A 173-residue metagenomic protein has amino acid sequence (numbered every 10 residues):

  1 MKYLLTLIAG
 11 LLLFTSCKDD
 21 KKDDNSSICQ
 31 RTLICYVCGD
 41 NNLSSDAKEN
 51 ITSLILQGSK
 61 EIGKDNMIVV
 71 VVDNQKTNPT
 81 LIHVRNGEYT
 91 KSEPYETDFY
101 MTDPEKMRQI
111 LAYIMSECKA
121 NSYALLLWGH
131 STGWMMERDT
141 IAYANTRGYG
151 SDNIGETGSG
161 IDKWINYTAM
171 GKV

Functional and structural regions predicted by a protein language model:
M1-L7: Sec-dependent signal peptide recognition, specifically the positively charged N-region followed immediately by
L13-S16: C-terminal motif of bacterial Sec signal peptides marking the signal peptidase cleavage site
K18-A120: N-terminal extension/subdomain marker
E105-V173: Chitinase-like catalytic core of GlcNAc-active glycosidases
